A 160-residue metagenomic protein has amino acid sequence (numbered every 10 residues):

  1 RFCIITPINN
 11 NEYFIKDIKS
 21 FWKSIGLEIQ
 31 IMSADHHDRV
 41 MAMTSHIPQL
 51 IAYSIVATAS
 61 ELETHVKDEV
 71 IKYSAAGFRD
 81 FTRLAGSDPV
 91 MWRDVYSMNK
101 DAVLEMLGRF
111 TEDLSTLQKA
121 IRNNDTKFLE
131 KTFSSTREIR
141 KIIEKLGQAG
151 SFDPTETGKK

Functional and structural regions predicted by a protein language model:
R1-R83: Internal alpha-helical scaffold of NAD(P)-dependent oxidoreductase catalytic cores
L27-Q30, S54-A57, R109-T111, A120-R122 (+1 more regions): Glycine-rich loops and low-complexity Gly/Arg-rich segments that provide flexible linkers or classic glycine-based
S54, E63-H65, T116-L117, K127-L129 (+1 more regions): Short, intrinsically disordered/low-complexity patches at protein termini and at juxtamembrane boundaries
K67-T136: Interdomain hinge/lid region at the active-site interface of Rossmann-like NAD(P)-dependent oxidoreductases
E112, R122, F128-K160: Contiguous C-terminal substrate-recognition/catalytic subdomains in enzyme active sites
